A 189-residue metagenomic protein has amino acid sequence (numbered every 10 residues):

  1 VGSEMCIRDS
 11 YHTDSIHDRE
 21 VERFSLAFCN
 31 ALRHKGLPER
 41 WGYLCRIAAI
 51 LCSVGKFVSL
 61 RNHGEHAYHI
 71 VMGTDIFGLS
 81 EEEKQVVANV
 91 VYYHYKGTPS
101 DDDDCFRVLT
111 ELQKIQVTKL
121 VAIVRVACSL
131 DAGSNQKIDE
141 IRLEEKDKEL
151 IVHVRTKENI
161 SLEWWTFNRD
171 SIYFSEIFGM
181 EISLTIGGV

Functional and structural regions predicted by a protein language model:
V1-I7: Short, small-residue-biased leader/transition segments that mark boundaries at the very start of proteins
R8-D9, I16-L143: Divalent metal-dependent catalytic cores for phosphoryl transfer on phosphate-bearing substrates
L79, I182-S183: A local structural micro-motif
G133-I182: Low-complexity, glycine/alanine/valine/leucine- and proline-rich hydrophobic stretches
L184-V189: Short proline/glycine- and acidic-rich turn/helix-capping motifs at secondary-structure junctions
